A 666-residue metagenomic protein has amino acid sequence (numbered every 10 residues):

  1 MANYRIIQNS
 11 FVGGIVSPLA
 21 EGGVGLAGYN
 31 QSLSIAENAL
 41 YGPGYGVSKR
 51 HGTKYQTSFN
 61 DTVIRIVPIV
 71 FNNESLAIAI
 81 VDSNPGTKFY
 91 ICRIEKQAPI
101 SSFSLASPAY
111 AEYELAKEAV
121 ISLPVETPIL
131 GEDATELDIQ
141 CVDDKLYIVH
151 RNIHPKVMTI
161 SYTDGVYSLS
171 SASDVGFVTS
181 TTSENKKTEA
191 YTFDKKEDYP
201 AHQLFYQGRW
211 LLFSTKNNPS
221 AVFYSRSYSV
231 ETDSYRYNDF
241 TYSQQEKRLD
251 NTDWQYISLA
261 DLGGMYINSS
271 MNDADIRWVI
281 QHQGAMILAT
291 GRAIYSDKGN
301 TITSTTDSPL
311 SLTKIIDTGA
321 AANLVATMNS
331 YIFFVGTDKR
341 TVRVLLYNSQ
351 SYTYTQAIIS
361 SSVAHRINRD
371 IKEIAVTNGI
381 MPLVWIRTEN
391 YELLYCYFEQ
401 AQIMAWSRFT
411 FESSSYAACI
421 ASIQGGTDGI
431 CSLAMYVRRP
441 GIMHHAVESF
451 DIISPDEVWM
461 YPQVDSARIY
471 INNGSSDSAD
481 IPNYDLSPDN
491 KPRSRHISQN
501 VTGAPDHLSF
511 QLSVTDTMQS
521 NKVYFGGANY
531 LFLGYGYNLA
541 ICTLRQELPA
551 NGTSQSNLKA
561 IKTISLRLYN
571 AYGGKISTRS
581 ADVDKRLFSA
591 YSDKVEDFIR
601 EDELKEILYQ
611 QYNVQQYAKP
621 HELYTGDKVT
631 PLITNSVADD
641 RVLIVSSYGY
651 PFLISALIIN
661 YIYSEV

Functional and structural regions predicted by a protein language model:
M1-L115, V157, Y162, S168-G284 (+5 more regions): N-terminal beta-propeller domains
F59-T62, I121, V125, L130-D133 (+6 more regions): Conserved loop/turn at the beginning of each blade in beta-propeller domains
F89-C92, S296-N300, G574-R600: Short, surface-exposed beta-strand/strand-loop-strand elements in extracellular ectodomains
V125-V157, W210, M286-A289: Elongated alpha-helical scaffolds
E126-C141, N521-F525, E601-I662: Beta-sandwich interaction modules
S269-Q511, D516, E547: Beta-sheet-dominated scaffold domains
L508-P549, S646-V666: Surface-exposed interaction regions enriched in Ser/Thr/Asp/Glu that occur as long low-complexity tracts or repetitive
G536-G574, T578, D584, E665-V666: Glycine/proline-rich low-complexity spacer/linker segments in large multi-domain proteins
